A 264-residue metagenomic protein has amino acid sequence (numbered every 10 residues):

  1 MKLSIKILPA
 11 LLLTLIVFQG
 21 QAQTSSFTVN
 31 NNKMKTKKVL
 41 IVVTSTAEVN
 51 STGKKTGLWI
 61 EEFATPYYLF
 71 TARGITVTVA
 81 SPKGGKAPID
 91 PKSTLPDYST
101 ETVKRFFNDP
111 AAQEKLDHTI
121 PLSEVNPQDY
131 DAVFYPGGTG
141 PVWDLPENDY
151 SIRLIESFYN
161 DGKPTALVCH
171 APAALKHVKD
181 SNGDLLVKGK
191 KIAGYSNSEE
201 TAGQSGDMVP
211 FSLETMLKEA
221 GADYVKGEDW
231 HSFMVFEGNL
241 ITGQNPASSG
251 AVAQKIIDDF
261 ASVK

Functional and structural regions predicted by a protein language model:
M1-T28: Bacterial Sec-dependent N-terminal signal peptides
Q23-D161, T165, A173-K264: Extended, subdomain-level signal for the structured scaffold at the beginning of enzyme domains
C169: Catalytic, metal-anchored helix/loop core of enzyme active sites in primary metabolism
